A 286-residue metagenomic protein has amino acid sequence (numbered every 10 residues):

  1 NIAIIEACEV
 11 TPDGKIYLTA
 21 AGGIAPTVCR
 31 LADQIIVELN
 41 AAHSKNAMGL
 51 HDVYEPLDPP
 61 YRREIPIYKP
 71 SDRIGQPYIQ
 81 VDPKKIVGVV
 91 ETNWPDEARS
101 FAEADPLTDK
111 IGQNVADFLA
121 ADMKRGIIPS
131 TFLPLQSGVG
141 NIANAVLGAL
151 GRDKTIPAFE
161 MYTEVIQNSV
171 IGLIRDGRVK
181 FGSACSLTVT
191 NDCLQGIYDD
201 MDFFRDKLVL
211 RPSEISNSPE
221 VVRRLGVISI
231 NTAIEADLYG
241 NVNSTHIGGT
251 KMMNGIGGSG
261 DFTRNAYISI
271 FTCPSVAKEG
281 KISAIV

Functional and structural regions predicted by a protein language model:
N1-V286: Conserved alpha/beta enzyme-core scaffold
